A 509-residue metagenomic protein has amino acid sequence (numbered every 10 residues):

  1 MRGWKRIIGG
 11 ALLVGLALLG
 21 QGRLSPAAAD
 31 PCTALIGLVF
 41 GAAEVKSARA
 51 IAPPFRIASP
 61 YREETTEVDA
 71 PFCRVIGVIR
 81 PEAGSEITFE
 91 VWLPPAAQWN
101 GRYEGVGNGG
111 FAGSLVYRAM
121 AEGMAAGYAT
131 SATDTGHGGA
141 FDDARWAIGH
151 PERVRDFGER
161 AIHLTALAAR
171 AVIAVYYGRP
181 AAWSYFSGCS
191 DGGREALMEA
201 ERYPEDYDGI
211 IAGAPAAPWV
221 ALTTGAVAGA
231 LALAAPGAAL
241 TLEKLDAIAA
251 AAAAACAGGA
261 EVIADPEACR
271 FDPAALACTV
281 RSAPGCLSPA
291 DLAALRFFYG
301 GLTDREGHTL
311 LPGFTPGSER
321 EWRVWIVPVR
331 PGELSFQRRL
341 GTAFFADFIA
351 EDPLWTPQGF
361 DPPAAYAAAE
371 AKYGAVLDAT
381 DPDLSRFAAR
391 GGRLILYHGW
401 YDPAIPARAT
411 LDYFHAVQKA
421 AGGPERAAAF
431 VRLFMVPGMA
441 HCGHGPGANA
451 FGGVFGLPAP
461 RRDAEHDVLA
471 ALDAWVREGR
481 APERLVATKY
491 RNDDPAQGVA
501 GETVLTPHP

Functional and structural regions predicted by a protein language model:
G10-G20: Bacterial N-terminal signal peptides
L24-R102, Y117-R118, E261-I263, E267 (+3 more regions): Catalytic-loop region of hydrolases
N100, G109-G178, T224-G225, T356-Y366 (+2 more regions): Cap/lid segment of the alpha/beta-hydrolase catalytic domain
R179-C189: Alpha/beta-hydrolase fold nucleophile elbow
G188-G192, A196: Gly/Ala-rich beta-loop-alpha elbow adjacent to hydrolase catalytic centers
M198-A200, E205-T303, M435, N449-H466: A catalytic-pocket lid/entrance helix-loop region that shapes and gates access to the active site across common
L396-H398: Short beta-strand/loop motif that positions the catalytic acidic residue of the alpha/beta-hydrolase fold
A404-R408: Conserved alpha/beta-hydrolase "acid-adjacent" motif
